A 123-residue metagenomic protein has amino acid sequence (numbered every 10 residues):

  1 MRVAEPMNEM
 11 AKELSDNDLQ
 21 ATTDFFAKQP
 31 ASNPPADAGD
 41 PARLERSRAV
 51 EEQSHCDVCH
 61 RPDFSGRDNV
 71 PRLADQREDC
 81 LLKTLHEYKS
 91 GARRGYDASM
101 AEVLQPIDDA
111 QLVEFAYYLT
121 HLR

Functional and structural regions predicted by a protein language model:
M1-L14, R48, R61-S90, A101 (+1 more regions): Gly/Gly-Pro-rich "capping" loops immediately C-terminal to redox-active cysteine motifs in periplasmic/lumenal
V3, S15-L19, D40, E52: Hydrophobic alpha-helical segments and helix-packing faces
P6, R43-R46, H55, S99 (+1 more regions): Hydrophobic alpha-helical segments typical of transmembrane helices and their membrane-interface/capping positions
K12-P34, Q105-R123: C-terminal capping alpha-helices of c-type cytochrome domains
Q20, Q53-V58, L85-Y88: N-proximal short alpha-helices
P34-P62, R77: Sequence/structural segment immediately N-terminal to covalent heme-attachment motifs in c-type and related
R94-G95: Substrate-binding/catalytic groove segments of enzymes that remodel or degrade extracellular structural polymers
